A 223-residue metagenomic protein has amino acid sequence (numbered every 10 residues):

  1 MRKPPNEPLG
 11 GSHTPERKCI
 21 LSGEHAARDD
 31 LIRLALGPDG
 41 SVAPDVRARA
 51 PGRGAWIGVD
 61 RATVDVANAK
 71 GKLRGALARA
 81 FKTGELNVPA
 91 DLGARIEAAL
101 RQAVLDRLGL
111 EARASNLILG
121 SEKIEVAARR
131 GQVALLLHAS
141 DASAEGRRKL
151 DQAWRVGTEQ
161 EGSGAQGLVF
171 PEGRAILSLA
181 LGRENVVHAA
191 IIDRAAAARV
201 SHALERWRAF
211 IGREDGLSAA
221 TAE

Functional and structural regions predicted by a protein language model:
M1-A76: N-terminal cysteine/histidine-rich coordination modules
M1-E16, E161, A203-E223: Basic Arg/Gly/Lys-rich low-complexity intrinsically disordered segments
R2-P5, P15-L21, H25, L34 (+7 more regions): Catalytic cores of RNA-modifying enzymes
A26, A62-V64, D141-A144, G173-I176 (+1 more regions): Conserved nucleotide-binding/hydrolysis micro-motifs of P-loop NTPases
A62-G146: Extended interfacial segments that mediate partner engagement and assembly in macromolecular machines
R129, W154-S163, G182: Arginine/glycine-rich "motif VI" loop of SF2 helicases in the C-terminal RecA-like domain
D151-V156, E205-W207: Short, solvent-exposed amphipathic alpha-helical segments in soluble enzyme and RNA/protein-processing domains
L168-A220: Helix-rich interaction surfaces within compact, conserved domain-sized segments that mediate assembly or partner
